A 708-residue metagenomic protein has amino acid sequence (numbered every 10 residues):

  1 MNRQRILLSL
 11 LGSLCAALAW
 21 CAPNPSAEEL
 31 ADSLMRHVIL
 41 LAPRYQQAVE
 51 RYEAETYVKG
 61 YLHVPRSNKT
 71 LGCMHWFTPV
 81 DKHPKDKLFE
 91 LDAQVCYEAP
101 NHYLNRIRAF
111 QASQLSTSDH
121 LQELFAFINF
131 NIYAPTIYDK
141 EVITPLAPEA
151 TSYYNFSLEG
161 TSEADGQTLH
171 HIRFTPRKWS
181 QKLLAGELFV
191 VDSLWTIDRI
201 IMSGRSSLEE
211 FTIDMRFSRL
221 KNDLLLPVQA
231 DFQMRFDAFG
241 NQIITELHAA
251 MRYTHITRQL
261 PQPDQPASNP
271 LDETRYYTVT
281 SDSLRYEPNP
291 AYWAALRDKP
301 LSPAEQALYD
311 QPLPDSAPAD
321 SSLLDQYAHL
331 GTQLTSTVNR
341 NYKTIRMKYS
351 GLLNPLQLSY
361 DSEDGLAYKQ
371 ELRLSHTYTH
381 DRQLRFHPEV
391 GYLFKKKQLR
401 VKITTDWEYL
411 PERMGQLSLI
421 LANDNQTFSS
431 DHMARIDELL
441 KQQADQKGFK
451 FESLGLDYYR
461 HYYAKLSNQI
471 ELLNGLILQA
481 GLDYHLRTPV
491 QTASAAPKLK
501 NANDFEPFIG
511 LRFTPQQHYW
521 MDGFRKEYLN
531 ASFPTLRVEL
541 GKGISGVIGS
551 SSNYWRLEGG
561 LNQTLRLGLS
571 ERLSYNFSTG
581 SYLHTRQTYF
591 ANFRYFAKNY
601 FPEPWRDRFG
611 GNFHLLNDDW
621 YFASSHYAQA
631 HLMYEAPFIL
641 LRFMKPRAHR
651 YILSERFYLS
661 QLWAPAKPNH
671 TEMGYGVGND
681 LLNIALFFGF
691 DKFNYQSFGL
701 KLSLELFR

Functional and structural regions predicted by a protein language model:
M1-L10: Bacterial N-terminal signal peptides that target proteins for export
L14-A16, W20: N-terminal signal peptide c-region/cleavage motif recognized by signal peptidases
C15, V64, F239, G546-G549 (+1 more regions): A generic structural signal for short coil/turn motifs at secondary-structure boundaries
A22-L169, K178-L183, L247-S359, L454-G455 (+7 more regions): Structured extracytoplasmic
Y52-T56, L184-L188, D198-I200, E209-M215 (+9 more regions): One face of beta-strands
V58-P65, M234-N241, R252-P263, A422-S430 (+1 more regions): Short, conserved secondary-structure transition motifs
I137-V142, N269-R708: Exposed, low-structure sequence patches enriched in small/polar residues
I143-P145, S157-E159, Q167-D272, S578: Gly/Pro-enriched, hydrophobic low-complexity segments that function as extracytoplasmic propeptides/linkers
